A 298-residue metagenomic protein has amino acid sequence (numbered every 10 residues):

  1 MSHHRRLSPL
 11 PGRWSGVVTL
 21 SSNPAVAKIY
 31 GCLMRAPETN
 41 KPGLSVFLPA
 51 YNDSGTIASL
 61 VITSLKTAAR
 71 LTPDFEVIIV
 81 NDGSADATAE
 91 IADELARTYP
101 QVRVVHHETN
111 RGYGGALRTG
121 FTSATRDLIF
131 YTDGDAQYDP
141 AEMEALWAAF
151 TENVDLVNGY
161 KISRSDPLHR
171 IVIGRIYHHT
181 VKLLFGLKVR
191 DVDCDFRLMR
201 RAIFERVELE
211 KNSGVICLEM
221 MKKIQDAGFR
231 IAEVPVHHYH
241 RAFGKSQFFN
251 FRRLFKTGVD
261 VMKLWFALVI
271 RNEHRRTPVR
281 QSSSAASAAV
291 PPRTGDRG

Functional and structural regions predicted by a protein language model:
W14, N23-G43, L184-L187, L209-G298: Hydrophobic helical membrane-anchoring modules
D53-A68: Short, well-formed alpha-helical segments that are part of the catalytic scaffolds of diverse glycosyltransferases
D53-T56, S84, Y113, D139: Donor nucleotide-sugar binding loop of glycosyltransferases
G55-S59, D86-L95: Acidic helix N-cap motif at the loop->helix transition within catalytic regions of sugar-transfer enzymes
L60, T88, L117, A141-M143 (+1 more regions): Acidic donor-diphosphate engagement hotspot in glycosyltransferases and nucleotidyltransferases that stabilizes
P73-G83, V105-H107: Short beta-strand/loop segment that forms part of the nucleotide-sugar
N81-A89, A136: A conserved acidic beta->alpha catalytic loop
V105-S123, L128-Y131, Q137-G214, Y239-F266 (+1 more regions): Acceptor/aglycone-binding surface of glycosyltransferases and processive sugar-polymer synthases
